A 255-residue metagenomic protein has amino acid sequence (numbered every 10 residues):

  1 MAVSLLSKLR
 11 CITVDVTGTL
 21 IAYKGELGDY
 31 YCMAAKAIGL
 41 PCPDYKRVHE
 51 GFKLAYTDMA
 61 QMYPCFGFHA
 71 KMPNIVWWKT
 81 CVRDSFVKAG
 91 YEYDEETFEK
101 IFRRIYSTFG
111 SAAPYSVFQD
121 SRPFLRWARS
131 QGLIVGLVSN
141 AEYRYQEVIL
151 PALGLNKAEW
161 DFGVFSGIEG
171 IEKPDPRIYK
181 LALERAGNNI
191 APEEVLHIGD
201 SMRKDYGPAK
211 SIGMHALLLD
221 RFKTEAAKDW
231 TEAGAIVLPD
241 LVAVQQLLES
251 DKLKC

Functional and structural regions predicted by a protein language model:
M1-I12, P43, E92-Y93, R122 (+2 more regions): Asp-based, Mg2+/Mn2+-dependent phosphohydrolase catalytic module
A2-F118, P123-R126, S130-Q131, E147: N-terminal helical cap/lid subdomain that shapes the substrate entry/recognition surface in HAD-like hydrolases
V82-R83, G132, F165, A235: Intrinsically disordered, low-complexity regulatory segments enriched in acidic/serine/proline/glutamine/glycine
